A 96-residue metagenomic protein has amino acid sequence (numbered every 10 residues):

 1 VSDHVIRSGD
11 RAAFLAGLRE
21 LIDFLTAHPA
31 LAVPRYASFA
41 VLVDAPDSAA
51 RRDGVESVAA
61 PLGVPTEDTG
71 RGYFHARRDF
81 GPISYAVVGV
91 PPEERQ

Functional and structural regions predicted by a protein language model:
V1-A30: Long, hydrophobic N-terminal alpha-helical segment
A30-L31, V64: Short aromatic/hydrophobic-glycine micro-motifs
L31-A50: Short glycine-rich, basic-tinged beta-strand/loop micro-motifs
D44-Q96: Detector for the mature cores of small, proteolytically processed and post-translationally modified peptide effectors
